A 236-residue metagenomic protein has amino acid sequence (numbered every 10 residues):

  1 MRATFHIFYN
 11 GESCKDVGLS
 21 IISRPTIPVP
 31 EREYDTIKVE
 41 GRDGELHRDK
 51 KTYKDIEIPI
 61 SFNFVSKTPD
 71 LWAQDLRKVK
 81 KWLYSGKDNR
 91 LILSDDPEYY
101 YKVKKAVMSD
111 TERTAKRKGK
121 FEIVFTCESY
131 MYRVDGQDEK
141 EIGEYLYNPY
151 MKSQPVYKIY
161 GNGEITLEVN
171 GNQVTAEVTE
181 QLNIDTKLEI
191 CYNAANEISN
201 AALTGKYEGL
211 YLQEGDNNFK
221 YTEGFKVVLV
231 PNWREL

Functional and structural regions predicted by a protein language model:
M1-K38: Polar/acidic, low-complexity leader/linker segments enriched in S/T/G and N/D
T4-Y9, T126-E128, Y211: Mixed-charge, glycine-accented linear interaction segment located at domain edges/termini
F8, N63-A106: Short, acidic/charged, Gly/Pro-enriched secondary-structure junctions
R24-P59: Short, solvent-exposed beta-alpha or beta-beta edge segments that form flexible loop/patches at the rim of ligand
P28, L91-M131: Short beta-strand and beta-hairpin "edge-sheet" elements
E45-D70, R117-Y130, N217: Oligomerization/assembly interface segments of phage tail-like spikes and tubes
T52-I56, L83-S85, A115-G119, P149-M151 (+1 more regions): Solvent-exposed loop and beta-edge segments used for protein-protein assembly and interaction
Y132-L236: Intrinsically disordered, low-complexity segments enriched in serine, threonine, and glycine
